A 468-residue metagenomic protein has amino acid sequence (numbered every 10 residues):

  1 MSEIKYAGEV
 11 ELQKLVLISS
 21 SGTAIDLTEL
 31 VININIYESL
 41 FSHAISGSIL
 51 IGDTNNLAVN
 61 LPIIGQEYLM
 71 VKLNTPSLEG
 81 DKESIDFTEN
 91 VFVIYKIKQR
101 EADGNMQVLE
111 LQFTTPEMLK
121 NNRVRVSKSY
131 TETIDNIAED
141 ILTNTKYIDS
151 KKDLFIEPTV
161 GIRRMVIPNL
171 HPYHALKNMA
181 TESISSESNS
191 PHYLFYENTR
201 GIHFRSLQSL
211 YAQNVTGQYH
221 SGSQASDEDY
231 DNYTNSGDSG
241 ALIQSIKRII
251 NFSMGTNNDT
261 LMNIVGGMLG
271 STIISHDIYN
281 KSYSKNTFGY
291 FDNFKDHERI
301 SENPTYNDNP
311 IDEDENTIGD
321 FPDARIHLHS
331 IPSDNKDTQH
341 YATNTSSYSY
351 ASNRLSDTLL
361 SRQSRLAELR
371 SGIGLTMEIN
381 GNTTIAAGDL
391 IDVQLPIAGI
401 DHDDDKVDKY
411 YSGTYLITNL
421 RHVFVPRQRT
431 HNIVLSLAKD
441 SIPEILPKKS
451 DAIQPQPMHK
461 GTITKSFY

Functional and structural regions predicted by a protein language model:
M1-R123: Assembly/oligomerization scaffold segments
N35-P62, A225-Y468: An acidic/polar, Gly/Ser/Thr-rich interaction patch typically located in mid-to-C-terminal regions of proteins
S39, G52-T54, N74-P76, V91-R100 (+7 more regions): Solvent-exposed coil/turn segments that connect beta secondary-structure elements in extracytoplasmic/periplasmic
P62-I64, F87, S127-D135, P168-L176 (+2 more regions): Solvent-exposed, acidic/flexible segments
V108-L111, T115-E117, L154-L269: Short beta-strand-centered interaction patches in the first periplasmic/extracellular domains of large envelope
K120-S129, I141-N144, M179, G388 (+3 more regions): Subunit-assembly interface segments of extracellular/virion macromolecular structures
N121, A138-I167: N-terminal export/assembly leaders
L142-Y147, A180-S185, V393: Sec-exported extracytoplasmic/periplasmic mature domains
